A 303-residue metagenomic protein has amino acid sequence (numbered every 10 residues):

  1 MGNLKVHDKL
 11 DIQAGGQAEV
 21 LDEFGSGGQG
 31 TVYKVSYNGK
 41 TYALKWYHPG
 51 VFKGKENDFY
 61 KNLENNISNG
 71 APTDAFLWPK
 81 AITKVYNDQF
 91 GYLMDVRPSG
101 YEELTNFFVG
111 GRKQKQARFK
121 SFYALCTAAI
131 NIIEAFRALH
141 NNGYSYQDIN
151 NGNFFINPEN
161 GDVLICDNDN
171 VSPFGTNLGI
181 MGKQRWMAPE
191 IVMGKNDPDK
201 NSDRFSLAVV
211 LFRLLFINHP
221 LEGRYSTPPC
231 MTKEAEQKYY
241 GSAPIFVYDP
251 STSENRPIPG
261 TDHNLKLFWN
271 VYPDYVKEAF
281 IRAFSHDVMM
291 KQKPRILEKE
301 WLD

Functional and structural regions predicted by a protein language model:
G2-G39: ATP-binding glycine-rich phosphate-binding loop
K45-P49: Conserved beta3-strand ATP-binding lysine motif
N62-F76: Structural motif at the C-terminus of the N-lobe alphaC helix and the adjacent alphaC-beta4 loop of the Hanks-type
L77-A128: Conserved structural core of kinase catalytic domains
A129, F136-P158: Catalytic-loop of the protein kinase fold
N150-P189: Activation segment/activation loop of eukaryotic-type protein kinase catalytic domains
D203: Conserved catalytic-loop aspartate of Hanks-type protein kinases
L211-K277: Conserved C-lobe activation region of Hanks-type protein kinase-like domains
